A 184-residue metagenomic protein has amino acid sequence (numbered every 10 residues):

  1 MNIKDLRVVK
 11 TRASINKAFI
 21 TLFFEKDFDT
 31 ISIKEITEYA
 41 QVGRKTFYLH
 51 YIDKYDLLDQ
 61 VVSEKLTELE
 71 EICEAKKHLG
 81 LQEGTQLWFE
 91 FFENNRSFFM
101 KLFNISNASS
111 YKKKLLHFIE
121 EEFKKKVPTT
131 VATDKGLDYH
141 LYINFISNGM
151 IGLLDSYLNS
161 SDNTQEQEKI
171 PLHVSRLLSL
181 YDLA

Functional and structural regions predicted by a protein language model:
M1, R44, K77-L81, W88-E90 (+2 more regions): Primarily secretory-pathway and cell-envelope proteins
M1-V8, A184: N-terminal intrinsically disordered/low-complexity leader segments
V9-I20, F24, D29-I33, E38-Q41 (+3 more regions): An amphipathic alpha-helix adjacent to DNA-recognition modules
F23-K26, D134-D138, D155, N159-S161: Cytosolic nucleotide-binding catalytic cores of signal-transduction proteins
C73-K76, F99-L102, T130, Y157-S161: Secondary-structure edge/capping motif, primarily at the C-terminal ends of alpha-helices and the immediately following
L87-L116, D155: Amphipathic alpha-helical segments used for helix-helix packing
A108-T133, L137-I151: Amphipathic alpha-helical packing segments from all-alpha helical-bundle domains
N148, N159-A184: C-terminal peripheral helix-coil segments that are non-catalytic and often amphipathic
